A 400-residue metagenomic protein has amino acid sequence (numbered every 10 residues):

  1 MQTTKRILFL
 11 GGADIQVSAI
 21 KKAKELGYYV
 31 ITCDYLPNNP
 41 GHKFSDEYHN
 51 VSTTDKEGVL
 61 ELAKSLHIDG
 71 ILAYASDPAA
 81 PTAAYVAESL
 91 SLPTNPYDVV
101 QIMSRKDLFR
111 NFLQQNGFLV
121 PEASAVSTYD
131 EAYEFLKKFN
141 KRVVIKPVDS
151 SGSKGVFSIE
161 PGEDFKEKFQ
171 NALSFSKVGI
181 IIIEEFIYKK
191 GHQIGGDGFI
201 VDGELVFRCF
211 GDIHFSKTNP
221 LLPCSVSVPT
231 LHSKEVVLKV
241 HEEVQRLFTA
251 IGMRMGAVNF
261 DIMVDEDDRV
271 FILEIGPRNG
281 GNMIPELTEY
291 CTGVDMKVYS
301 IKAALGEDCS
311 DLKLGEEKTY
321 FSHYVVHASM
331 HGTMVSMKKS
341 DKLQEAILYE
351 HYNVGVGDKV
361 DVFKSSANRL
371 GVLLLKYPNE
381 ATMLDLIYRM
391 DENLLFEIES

Functional and structural regions predicted by a protein language model:
M1-D98, D130, E307-S310, K318-T319 (+2 more regions): ATP-binding N-terminal substructure of ATP-dependent carboxylate-amine bond-forming enzymes
I102-I182, E204, V228-E242, R246 (+1 more regions): Active-site nucleotide/adenylate-binding loops and adjacent lid/helix of ATP-dependent enzymes
F157, E185, E289, L370-Y377: Short, well-ordered beta-strand elements within core beta-sheets of diverse protein domains
I159-P161, V326-S329, L373-N379: Short beta-strand-to-loop capping motifs
A172-I180, F186-P229, L238-V270, G276-I284 (+2 more regions): Phosphate-binding core of ATP-grasp and ATP-grasp-like enzymes
V258, L343-D358: A structural supersecondary motif
R278-Y299: ATP-dependent carboxylate-activation loops
K302-A346: A glycine-rich beta-turn/hairpin centered on an aromatic-Pro dipeptide
